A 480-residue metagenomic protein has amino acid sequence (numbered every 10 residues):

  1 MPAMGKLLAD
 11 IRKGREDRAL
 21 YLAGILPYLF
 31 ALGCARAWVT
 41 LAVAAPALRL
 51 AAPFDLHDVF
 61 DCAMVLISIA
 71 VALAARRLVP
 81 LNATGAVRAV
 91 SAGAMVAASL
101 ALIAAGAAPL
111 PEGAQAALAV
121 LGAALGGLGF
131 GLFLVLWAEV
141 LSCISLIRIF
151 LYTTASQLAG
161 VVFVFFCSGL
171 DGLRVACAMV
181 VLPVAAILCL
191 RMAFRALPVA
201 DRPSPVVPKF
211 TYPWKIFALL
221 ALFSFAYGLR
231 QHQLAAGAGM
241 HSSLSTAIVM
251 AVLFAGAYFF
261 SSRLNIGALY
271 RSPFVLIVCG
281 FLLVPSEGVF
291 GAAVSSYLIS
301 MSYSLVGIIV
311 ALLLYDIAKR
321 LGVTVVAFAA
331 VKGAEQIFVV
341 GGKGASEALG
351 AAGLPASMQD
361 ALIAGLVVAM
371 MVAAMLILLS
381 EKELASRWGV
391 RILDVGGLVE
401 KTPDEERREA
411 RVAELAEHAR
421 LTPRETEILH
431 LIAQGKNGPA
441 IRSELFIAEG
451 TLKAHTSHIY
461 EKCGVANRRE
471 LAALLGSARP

Functional and structural regions predicted by a protein language model:
P2-R12, I147-R148, V161-G237, A251-L264: Intracellular loop-helix junctions on the cytosolic face of multi-pass helical membrane proteins
L8-S68, L219, F223-A238: Helix-loop boundary and gating motifs at the non-cytosolic
R36-L41, I67, F194, W214-V294 (+4 more regions): Linker/hinge segments immediately adjacent to helix-turn-helix/homeobox DNA-binding domains
G93-E112, F274-G288: C-terminal ends and interior cores of transmembrane alpha-helices in multi-pass membrane transporters/permeases
Q115-L134, G291-G307: Hydrophobic core of transmembrane alpha-helices in multi-pass small-molecule transporters, especially MFS/SLC-type
F130-I144, V306-L321: Intracellular juxtamembrane helix-capping segments at the cytosolic ends of symmetry-related transmembrane helices
S145-S168, F328-S346: Glycine-rich segments within core transmembrane alpha-helices of 12-TM secondary carriers
G397-S457, E461-K462, A472-P480: Helix-turn-helix DNA-binding segment
